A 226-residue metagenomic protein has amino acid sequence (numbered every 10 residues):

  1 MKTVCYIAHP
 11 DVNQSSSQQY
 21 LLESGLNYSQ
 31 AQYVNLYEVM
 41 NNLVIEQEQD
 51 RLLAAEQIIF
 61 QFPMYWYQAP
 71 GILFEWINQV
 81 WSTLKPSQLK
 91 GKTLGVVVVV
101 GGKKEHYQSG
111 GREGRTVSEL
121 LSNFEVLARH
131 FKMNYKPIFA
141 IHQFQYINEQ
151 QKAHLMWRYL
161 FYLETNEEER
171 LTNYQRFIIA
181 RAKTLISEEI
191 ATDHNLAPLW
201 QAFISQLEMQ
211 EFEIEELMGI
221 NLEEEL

Functional and structural regions predicted by a protein language model:
M1-A31: N-terminal beta1-alpha1 ligand-phosphate binding loop
A8, L36, V99: Cofactor-binding loop segments of dinucleotide-utilizing enzymes, especially the Rossmann-like FAD- and NAD(P)+-binding
L22-L26, M133-E223: Glycine-rich phosphate/pyrophosphate-binding loop and the adjoining helix
Y28-N42: A short beta-strand-loop structural module common to alpha/beta enzyme folds
M40-Q49, N148-Q150: Structural motif
Q47-F124: Helix-loop-strand module that forms the ligand-binding subsite of alpha/beta enzymes
T83-K104, Q201-L226: Ser/Thr/Gly-rich flexible loops in soluble cytosolic domains mediating phosphotransfer, phosphorylation
S118-I138: A charged, well-structured terminal subsegment
